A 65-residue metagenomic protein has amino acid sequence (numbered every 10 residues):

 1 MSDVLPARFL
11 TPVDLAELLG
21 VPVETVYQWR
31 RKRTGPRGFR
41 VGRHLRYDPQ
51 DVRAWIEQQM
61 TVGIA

Functional and structural regions predicted by a protein language model:
M1-Q28, Q58: Polyanion-binding surface elements
T11-P12, V21, V41, L45 (+2 more regions): Hydrophobic aliphatic residue packing
V13, P36, G63-I64: Serine/threonine-rich, low-complexity intrinsically disordered segments
L18-R46: Major-groove DNA-recognition helix of helix-turn-helix-type DNA-binding domains
Q50-A65: A short, Lys/Arg-enriched interface patch at domain edges and termini
